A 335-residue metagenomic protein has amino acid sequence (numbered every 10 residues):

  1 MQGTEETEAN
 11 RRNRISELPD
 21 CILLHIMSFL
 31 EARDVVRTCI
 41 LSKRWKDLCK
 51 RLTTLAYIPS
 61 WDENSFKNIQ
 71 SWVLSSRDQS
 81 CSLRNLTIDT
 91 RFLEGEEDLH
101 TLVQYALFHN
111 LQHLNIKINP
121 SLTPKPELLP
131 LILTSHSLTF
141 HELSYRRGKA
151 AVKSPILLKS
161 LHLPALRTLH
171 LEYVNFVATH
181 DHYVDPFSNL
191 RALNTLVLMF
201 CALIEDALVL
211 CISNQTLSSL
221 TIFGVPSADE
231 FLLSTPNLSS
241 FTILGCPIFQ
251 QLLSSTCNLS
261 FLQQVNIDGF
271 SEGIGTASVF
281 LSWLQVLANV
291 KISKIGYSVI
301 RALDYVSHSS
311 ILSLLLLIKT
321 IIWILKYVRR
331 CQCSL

Functional and structural regions predicted by a protein language model:
M1-Q2, L284: Short, polybasic Lys/Arg-rich linear motifs in disordered N-terminal/cytosolic regions
Q2-N214: Leucine-rich repeat
D78-R91, Q112-N119, L138-H141, Q263-D268 (+3 more regions): LRR N-terminal entry segment and analogous cap-like coil->beta motifs
V103-Y105, L128-H136, S154-A165, H182-A192 (+6 more regions): A structural signal for leucine-rich repeat
H113, V177, M199, L203-I204 (+5 more regions): Extracellular beta-strand scaffolds
G148, F176, C201-L203, C246-I248 (+2 more regions): Hydrophobic lipid-interacting interfaces of membrane-associated proteins
I322-L335: C-terminal, well-structured subdomains that either form a transmembrane helix-short loop-helix hairpin in multi-pass
